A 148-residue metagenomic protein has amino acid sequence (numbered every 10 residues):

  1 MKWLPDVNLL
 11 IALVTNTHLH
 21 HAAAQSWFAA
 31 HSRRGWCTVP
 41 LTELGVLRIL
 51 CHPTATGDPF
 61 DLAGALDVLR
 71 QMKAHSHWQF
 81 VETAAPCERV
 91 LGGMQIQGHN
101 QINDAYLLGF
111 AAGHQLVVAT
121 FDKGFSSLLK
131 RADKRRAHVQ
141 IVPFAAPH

Functional and structural regions predicted by a protein language model:
M1-T38, L50-G64, K130-D133, A145-H148: Short, well-structured N-terminal submotif of metal-dependent ribonuclease cores
L10, E43-V46, F125-S126: A generic structural signal for short hydrophobic patches within well-formed alpha-helices
N16, P40-L44, R70-I96: Acidic catalytic patch
A24, N103-D104: Amphipathic coiled-coil/heptad-repeat helices and related helical stalk/stem segments that mediate oligomerization
G35, H77-Q79, A137-Q140: Conserved beta-strand segments of alpha/beta enzyme cores
V39, N103, F121: Replace "coordinates the UDP/GDP/TDP-sugar" with "coordinates nucleotide-activated sugar donors
P86-G92, I96-Q97, L108-H148: Acidic, PIN/NYN-like endoribonuclease modules and their adjacent C-terminal/linker elements
